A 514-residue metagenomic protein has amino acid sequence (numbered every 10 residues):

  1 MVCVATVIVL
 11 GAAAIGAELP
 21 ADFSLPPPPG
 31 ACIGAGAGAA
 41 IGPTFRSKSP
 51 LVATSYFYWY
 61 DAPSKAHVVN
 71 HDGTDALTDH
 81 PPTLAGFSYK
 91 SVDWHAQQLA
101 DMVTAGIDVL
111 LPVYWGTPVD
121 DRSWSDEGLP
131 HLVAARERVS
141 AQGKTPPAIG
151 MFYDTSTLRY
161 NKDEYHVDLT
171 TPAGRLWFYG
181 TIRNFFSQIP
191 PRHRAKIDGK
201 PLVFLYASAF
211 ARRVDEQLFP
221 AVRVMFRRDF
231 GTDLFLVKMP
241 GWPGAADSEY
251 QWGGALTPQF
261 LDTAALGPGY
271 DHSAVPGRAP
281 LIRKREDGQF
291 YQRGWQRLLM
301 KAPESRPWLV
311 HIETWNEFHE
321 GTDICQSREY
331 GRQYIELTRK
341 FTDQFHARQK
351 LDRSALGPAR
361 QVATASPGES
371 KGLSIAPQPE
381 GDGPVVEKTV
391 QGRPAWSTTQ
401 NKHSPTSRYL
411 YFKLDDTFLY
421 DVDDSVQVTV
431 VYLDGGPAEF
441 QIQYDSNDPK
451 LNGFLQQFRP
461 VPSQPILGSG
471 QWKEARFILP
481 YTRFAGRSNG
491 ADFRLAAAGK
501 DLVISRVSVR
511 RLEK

Functional and structural regions predicted by a protein language model:
V2-A13: Bacterial N-terminal signal peptides
E18-A359, V422, V428, Y432-G435 (+4 more regions): Glycan-processing catalytic domains of CAZymes
R353-L419, G453-Q456: Glycan-recognition and processing domains
T406, S469-K473: Ser/Thr- and Asn-enriched, surface-exposed coil loops between beta-strands
L414-Q427, G468: Extracellular/lumenal carbohydrate-interaction signature centered on repeated Trp-anchored short motifs
Q441-Q443: Beta-strand signatures of extracellular beta-sandwich domains
G453-G468: Solvent-exposed serine/threonine-rich low-complexity stretches and specific carbohydrate-binding patches
G490: Short, surface-exposed ligand- or partner-binding patches at beta-edge/loop junctions that are enriched in aromatics
